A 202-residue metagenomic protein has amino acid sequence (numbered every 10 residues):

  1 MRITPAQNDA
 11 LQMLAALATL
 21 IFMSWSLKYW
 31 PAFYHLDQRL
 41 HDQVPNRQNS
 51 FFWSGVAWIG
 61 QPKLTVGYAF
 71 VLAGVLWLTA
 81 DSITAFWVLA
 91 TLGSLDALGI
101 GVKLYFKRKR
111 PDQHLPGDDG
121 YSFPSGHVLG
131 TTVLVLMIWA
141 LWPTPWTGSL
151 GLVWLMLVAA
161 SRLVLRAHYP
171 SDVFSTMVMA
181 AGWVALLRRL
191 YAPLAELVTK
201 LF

Functional and structural regions predicted by a protein language model:
M1-Y68, G101-P116: N-terminal transmembrane-helix/juxtamembrane module of multi-pass inner/ER membrane proteins
I3, L115-F202: Membrane-embedded catalytic cores of phosphoryl/pyrophosphoryl-handling enzymes
D9-M13, L64, S82-L89, T144-L152 (+1 more regions): Short, aromatic-rich membrane-interface segments at the entry and exit of alpha-helical transmembrane domains
Q12-A16, A69-A97: Interfacial segments of alpha-helical transmembrane regions
L27-K28, V75-D81, L141-W142, L186-Y191: Structural signal for the C-terminal ends of transmembrane alpha-helices and the immediately following loop
P31, H35, F51, A80 (+3 more regions): Transmembrane alpha-helix boundary/anchor motif
Q61-L72, L129-V135: Core segments of transmembrane alpha-helices that mediate helix-helix packing or line hydrophobic substrate/ligand
L89-R108, S149-A160: Small-polar-interrupted transmembrane alpha-helices in polytopic inner-membrane proteins
